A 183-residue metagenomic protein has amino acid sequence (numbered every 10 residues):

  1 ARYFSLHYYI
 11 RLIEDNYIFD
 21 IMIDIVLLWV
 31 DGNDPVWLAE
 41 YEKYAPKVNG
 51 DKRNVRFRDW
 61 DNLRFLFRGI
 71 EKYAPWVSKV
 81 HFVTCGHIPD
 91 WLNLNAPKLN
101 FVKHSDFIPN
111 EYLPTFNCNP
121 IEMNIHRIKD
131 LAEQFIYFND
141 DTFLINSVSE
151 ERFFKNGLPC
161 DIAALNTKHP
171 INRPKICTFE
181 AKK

Functional and structural regions predicted by a protein language model:
A1-I21: N-terminal amphipathic/basic-hydrophobic helices that include classical n-h-c signal peptides and signal-anchor
Y17-L27, N124-L131: Short amphipathic alpha-helices and their capping/turn segments at secondary-structure boundaries
F19-D106: N-terminal anchoring/stem segment of glycosyltransferases
Y44-N49, V55-F57, N156-H169: Adenosine ribonucleotide-centric catalytic and binding domains
K52-L63, P114-C118, I128, C177-E180: Aromatic-acidic/polar surface patches that form glycan- and anion
I88, N124-T167: GT-A fold catalytic core of metal-dependent nucleotide-sugar glycosyltransferases, centered on the diacidic
W91-I128: Active-site-proximal specificity loops/subdomain of glycosyltransferases
A163-K183: Long, charge-rich alpha-helical interaction segments
